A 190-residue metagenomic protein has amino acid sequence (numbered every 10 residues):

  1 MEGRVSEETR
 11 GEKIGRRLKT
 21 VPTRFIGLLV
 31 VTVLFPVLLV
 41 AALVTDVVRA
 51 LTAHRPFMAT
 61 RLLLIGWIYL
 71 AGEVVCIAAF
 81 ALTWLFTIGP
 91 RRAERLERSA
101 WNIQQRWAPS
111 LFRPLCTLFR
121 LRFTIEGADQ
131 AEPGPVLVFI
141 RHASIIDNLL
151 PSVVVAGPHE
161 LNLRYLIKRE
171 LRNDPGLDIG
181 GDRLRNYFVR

Functional and structural regions predicted by a protein language model:
M1-P133: Membrane-proximal helical "anchor" segments flanking the first transmembrane region of inner-membrane enzymes
F80-S110, T117, E132, V136-R190: Catalytic core of membrane glycerolipid acyltransferases/transacylases, capturing the structured, soluble-facing
